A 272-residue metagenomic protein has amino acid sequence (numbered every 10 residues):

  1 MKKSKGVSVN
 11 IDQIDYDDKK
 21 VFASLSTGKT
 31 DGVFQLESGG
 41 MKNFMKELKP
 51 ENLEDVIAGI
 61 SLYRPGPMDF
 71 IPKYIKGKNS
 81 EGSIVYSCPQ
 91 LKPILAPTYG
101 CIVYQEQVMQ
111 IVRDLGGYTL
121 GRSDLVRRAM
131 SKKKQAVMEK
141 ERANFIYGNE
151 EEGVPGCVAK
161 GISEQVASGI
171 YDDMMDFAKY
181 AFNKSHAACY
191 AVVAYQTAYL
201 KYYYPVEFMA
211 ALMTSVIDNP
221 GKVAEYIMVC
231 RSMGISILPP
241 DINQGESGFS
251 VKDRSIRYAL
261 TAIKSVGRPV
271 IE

Functional and structural regions predicted by a protein language model:
M1-E272: Noncatalytic, beta-rich nucleic-acid-contacting surfaces in large DNA/RNA-processing enzymes
